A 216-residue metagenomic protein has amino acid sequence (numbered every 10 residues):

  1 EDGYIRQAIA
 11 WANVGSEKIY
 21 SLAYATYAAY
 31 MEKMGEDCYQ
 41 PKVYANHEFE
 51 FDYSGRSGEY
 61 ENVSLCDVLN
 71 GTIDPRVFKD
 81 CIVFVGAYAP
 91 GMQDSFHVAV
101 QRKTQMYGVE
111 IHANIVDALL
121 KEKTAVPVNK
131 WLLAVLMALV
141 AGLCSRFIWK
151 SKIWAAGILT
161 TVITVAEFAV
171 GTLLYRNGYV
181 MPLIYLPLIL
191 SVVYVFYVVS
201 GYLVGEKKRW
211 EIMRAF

Functional and structural regions predicted by a protein language model:
E1-G142: Flexible inter-domain connectors and hinge/loop segments
A118-F216: Transmembrane alpha-helices and their extracellular/periplasmic helix-loop junctions in integral membrane proteins
